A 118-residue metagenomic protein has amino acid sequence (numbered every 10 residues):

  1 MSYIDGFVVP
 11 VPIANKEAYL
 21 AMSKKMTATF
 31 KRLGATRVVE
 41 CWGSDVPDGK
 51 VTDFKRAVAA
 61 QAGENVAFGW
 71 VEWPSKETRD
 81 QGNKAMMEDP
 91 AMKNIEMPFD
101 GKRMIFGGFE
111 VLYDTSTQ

Functional and structural regions predicted by a protein language model:
M1-A21, K25: Long, hydrophobic N-terminal alpha-helical segment
I4, K16, T27, V51 (+3 more regions): Generic intrinsically disordered, low-complexity segments enriched for polar/acidic and small residues
I4-V11, K50-M86: Short, well-ordered beta-strand segments in beta-rich or mixed alpha/beta enzyme and ligand-binding folds
I13-N15, E77, L112: Residues that cap or initiate secondary-structure elements
E17-Y19, K50, R79-Q81, S116-Q118: Short acidic, gly/pro-rich beta-turn/loop elements at beta-sheet edges and active-site/ligand-binding grooves
A18-K31, V66-V71: Generic detector of contiguous secondary-structure segments
L20-M26, G82-P90: Short amphipathic alpha-helices in soluble, non-transmembrane regions that often serve as interface/regulatory elements
K31, A35-A62, E88-Q118: Glycine-rich beta-strand-turn "strand-cap" elements at beta-sheet edges
